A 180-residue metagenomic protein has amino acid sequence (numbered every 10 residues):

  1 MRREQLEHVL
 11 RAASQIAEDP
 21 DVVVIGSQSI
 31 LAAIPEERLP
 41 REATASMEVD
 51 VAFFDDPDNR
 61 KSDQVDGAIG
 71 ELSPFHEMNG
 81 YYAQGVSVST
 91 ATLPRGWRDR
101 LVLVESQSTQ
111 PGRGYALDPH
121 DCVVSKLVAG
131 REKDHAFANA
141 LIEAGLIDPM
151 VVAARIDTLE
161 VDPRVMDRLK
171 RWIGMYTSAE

Functional and structural regions predicted by a protein language model:
M1-E180: Compositionally biased terminal segments of proteins
